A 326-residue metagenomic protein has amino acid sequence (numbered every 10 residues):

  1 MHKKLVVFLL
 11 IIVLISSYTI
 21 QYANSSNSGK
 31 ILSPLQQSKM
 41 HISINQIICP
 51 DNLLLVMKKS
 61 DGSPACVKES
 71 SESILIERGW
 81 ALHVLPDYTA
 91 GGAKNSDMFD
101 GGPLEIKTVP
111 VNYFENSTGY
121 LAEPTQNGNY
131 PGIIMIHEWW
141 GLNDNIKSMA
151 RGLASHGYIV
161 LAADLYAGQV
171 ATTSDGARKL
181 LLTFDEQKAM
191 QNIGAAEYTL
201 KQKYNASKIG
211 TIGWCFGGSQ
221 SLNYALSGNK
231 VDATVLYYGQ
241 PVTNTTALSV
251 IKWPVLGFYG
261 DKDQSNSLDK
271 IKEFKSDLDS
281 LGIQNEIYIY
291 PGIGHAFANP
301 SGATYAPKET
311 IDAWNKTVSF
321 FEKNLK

Functional and structural regions predicted by a protein language model:
M1-K30, C66, L75: Secretory targeting signatures
D97-K201, S301: Serine-hydrolase catalytic machinery in alpha/beta-hydrolase-like enzymes
M149, S267-D277: Short alpha-helix in the alpha/beta-hydrolase fold that links the catalytic acid
L165-Q169, Q240, I293: Short beta-to-alpha linker loops that shape the active-site pocket of alpha/beta-hydrolase fold enzymes
G194-K252: Primarily recognizes the serine-hydrolase "nucleophile elbow" in alpha/beta-hydrolase and SGNH/GDSL folds
I251, G257-Y259: Short beta-strand/loop motif that positions the catalytic acidic residue of the alpha/beta-hydrolase fold
K262-N266: Acidic catalytic loop of the alpha/beta-hydrolase fold
D279-K326: C-terminal catalytic histidine-bearing segment of alpha/beta-hydrolase fold enzymes
